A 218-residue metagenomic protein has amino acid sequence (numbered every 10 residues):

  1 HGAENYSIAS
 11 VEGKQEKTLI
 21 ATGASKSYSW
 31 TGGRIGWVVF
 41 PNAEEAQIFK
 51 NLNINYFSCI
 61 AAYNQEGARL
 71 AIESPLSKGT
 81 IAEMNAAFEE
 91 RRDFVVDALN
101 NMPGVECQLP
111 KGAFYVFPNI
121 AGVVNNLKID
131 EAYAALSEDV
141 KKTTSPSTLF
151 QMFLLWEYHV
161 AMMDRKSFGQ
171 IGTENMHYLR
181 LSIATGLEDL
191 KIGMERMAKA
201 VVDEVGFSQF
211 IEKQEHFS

Functional and structural regions predicted by a protein language model:
H1-S218: PLP-dependent class I/II
